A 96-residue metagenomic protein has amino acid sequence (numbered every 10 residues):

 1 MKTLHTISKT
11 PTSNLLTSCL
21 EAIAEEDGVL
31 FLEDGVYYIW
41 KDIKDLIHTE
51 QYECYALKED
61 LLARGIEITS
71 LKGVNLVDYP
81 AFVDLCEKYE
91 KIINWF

Functional and structural regions predicted by a protein language model:
T3-L15, G35: Short, glycine-rich nucleotide/cofactor-binding loops
H5-T6, F31, I93-W95: Redox-cofactor binding/interface segments in oxidoreductases and associated redox assembly factors
P11-A24, V29: Histidine-anchored nucleotide/phosphate-binding helix
E21-E25, K44-Q51: Short, conserved loop/helix-junction motifs that constitute active-site signature segments in enzyme catalytic cores
V29-D34, Y52-D60: Short internal beta-strands
W40-K41: Polar, low-complexity loop segments and adjacent catalytic/binding residues used for recognizing and processing sugar
D60-I66: Conserved phosphate/oxyanion-binding catalytic-loop motifs
I66-F96: C-terminal structural segments of small proteins and small subunits
